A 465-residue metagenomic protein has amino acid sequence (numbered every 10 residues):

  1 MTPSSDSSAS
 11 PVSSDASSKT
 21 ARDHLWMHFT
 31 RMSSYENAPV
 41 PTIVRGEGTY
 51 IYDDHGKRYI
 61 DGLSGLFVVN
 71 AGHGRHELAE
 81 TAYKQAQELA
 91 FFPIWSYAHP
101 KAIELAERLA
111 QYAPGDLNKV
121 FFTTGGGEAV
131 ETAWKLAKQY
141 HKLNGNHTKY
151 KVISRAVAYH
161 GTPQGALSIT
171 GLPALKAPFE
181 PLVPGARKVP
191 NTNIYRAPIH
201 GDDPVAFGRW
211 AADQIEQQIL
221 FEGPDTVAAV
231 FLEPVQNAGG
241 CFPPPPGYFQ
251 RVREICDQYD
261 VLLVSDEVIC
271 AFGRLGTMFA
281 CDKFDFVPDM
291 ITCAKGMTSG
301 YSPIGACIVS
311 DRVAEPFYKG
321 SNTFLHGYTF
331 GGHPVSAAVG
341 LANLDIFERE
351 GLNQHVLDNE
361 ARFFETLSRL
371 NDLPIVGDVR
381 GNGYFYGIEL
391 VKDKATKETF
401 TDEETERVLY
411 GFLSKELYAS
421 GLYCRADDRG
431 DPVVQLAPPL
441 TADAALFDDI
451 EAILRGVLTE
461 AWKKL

Functional and structural regions predicted by a protein language model:
T2-L465: Conserved N-terminal phosphate-binding loop of PLP-dependent enzymes in the Aspartate aminotransferase
